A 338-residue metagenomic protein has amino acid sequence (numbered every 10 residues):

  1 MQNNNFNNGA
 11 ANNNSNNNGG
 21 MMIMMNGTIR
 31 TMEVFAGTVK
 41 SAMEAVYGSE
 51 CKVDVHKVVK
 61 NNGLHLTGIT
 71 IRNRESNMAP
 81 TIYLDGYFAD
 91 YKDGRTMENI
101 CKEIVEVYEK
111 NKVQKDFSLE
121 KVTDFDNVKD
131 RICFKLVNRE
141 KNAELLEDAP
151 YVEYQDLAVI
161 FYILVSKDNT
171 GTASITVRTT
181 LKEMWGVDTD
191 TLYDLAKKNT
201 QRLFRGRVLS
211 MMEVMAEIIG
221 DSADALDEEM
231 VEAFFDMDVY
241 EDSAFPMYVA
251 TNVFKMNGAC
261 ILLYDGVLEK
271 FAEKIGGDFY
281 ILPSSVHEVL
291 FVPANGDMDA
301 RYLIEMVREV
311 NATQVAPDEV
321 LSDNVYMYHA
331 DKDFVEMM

Functional and structural regions predicted by a protein language model:
M1-N18, A223-D236: Glycine- and charge-rich intrinsically disordered segments
Q2-G9, N17-K60: N-terminal alpha-helical "arm" segments
G27, T31-V39, K92, T96 (+6 more regions): Short amphipathic alpha-helical segments
T31-M32, E44, N99, E103 (+1 more regions): Basic, alpha-helical nucleic-acid-binding regions used in initiation and control of genome expression
K57-Y248: Charged, alpha-helical interface segments at or near domain boundaries
F245-N257: Short glycine-/aliphatic-rich beta-strand segments at the starts of folded cytosolic domains
V253, I261-M338: C-terminal structured domains
